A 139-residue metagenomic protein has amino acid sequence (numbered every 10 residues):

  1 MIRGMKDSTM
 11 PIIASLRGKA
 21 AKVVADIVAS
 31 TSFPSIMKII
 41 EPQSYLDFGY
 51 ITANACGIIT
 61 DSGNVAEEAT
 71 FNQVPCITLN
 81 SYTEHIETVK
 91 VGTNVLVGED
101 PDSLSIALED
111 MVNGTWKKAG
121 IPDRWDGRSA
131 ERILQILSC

Functional and structural regions predicted by a protein language model:
M1-C139: Nucleotide-activated sugar donor-binding and catalytic core shared by glycosyltransferases and related lipid-linked
